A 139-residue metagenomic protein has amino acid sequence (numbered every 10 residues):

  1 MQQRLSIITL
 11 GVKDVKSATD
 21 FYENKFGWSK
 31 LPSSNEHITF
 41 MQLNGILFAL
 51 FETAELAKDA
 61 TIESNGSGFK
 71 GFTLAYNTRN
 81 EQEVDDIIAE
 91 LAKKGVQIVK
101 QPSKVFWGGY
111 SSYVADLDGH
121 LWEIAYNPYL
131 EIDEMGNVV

Functional and structural regions predicted by a protein language model:
M1-T19, G71-Y76, P128-V139: N-terminal beta-strand motif that seeds the catalytic metal site of vicinal oxygen chelate
T9, S29-N35, S103, Y126-E134: Conserved catalytic-core motifs of GNAT/GCN5-like acyltransferases
T9-A57: Core segments of cupin and vicinal oxygen chelate
V12-K16, L74-L117: Vicinal oxygen chelate
L43-G45, S67-G71: Short connector loops at helix/strand junctions that flank enzyme active sites, especially segments positioning acidic
F51-A54, Y113, I124-E131: Short beta->alpha transition motifs characteristic of CBS
K58-S64: Short beta-strand/turn micro-motifs at beta-sheet edges
